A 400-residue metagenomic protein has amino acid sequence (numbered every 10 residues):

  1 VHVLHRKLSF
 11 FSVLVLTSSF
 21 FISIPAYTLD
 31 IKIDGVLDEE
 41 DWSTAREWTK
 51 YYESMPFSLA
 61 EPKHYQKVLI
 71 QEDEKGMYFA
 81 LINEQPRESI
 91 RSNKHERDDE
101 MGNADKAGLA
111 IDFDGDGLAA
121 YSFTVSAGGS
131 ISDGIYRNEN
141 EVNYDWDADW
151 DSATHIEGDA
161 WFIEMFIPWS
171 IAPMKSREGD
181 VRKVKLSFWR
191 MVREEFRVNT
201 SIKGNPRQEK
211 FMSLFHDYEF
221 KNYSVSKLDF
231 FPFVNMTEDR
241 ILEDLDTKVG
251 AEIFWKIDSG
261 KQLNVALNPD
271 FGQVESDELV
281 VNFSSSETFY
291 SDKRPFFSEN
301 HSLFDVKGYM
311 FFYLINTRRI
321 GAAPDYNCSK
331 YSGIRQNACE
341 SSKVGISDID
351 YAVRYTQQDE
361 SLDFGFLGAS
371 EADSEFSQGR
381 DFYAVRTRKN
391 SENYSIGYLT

Functional and structural regions predicted by a protein language model:
V1-K7: N-terminal secretory signal peptides that target proteins for export/translocation
S9, P25-Y27: Intrinsically disordered low-complexity regions specifically enriched for long asparagine
F10-S12, E195: Intrinsically disordered, low-complexity segments enriched in polar/charged small residues
S12-S23: Bacterial N-terminal signal peptides
Y27-K389, G397: Structural preference for beta-rich elements and adjacent junctions enriched in aromatics
